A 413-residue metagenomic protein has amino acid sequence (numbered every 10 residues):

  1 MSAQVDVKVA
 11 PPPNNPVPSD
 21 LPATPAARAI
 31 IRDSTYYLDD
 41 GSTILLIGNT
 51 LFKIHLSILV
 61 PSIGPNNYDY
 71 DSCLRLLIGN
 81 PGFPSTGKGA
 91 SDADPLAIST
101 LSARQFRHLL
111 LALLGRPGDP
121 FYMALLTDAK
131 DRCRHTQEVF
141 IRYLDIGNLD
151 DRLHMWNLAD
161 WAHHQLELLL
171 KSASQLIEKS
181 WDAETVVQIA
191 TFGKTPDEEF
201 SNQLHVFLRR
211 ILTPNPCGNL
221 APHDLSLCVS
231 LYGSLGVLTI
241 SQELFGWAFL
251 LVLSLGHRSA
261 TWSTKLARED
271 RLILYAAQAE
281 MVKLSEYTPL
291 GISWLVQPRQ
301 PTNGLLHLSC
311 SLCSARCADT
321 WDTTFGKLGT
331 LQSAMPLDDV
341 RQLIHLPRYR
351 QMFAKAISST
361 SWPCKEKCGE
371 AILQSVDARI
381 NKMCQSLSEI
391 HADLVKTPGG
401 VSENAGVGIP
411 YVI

Functional and structural regions predicted by a protein language model:
M1-C133, L308-I413: BTB/POZ (also called T1 in voltage-gated K+ channels) oligomerization domain detector
V7, N15-P16, L21, A183 (+3 more regions): Short linear motifs in intrinsically disordered/low-complexity regions
L111, G115-L253, R258, W262 (+7 more regions): Post-BTB helical module
S241-P336: Active-site/pore-lining binding-face segments in mid-to-C-terminal subdomains
